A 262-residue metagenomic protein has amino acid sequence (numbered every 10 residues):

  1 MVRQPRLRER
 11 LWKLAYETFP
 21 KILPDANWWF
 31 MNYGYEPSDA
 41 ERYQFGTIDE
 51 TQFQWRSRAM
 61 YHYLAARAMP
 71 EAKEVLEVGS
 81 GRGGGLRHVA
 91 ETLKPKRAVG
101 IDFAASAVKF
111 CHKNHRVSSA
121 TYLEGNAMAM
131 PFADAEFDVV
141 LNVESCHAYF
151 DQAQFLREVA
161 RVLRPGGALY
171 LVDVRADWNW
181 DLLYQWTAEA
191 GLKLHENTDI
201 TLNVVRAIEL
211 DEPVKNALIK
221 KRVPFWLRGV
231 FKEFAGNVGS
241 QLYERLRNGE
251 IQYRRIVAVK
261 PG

Functional and structural regions predicted by a protein language model:
M1-F30: N-terminal auxiliary segments of SAM/dcSAM-dependent transferases
D39-A40, Q54-E71: Conserved alpha-helix/loop element of class I SAM-dependent methyltransferases that forms part of the SAM/SAH-binding
L76, R82-A129: Class I SAM-dependent methyltransferase SAM/SAH-binding core
M128-V140: A short acidic, Gly/Pro-enriched loop at the edge of an enzyme's catalytic core that lines a small-molecule cofactor
V139-F150: A short SAM/SAH-binding and catalytic strip from SAM-dependent methyltransferases
A153-P165: A short glycine-rich, Lys/Arg-flanked "PGG" loop and its adjoining helix->strand segment in the class I
G167-D173: Conserved beta-strand signature within the Rossmann-like core of class I S-adenosyl-L-methionine
L202-G262: Conserved Class I S-adenosyl-L-methionine
